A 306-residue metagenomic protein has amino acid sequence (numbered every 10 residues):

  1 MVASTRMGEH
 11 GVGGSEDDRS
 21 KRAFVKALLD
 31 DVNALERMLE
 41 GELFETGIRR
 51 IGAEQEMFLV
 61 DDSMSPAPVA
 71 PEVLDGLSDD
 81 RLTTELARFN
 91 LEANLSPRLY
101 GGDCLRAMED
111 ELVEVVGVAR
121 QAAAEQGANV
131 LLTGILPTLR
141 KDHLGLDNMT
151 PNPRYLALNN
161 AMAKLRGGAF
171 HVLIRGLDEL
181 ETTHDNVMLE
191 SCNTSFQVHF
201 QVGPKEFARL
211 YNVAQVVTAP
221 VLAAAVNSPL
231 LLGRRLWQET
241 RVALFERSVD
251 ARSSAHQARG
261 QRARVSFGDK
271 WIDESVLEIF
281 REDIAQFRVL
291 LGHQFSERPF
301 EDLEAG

Functional and structural regions predicted by a protein language model:
M1-G306: Phosphate/nucleotide-binding catalytic core
